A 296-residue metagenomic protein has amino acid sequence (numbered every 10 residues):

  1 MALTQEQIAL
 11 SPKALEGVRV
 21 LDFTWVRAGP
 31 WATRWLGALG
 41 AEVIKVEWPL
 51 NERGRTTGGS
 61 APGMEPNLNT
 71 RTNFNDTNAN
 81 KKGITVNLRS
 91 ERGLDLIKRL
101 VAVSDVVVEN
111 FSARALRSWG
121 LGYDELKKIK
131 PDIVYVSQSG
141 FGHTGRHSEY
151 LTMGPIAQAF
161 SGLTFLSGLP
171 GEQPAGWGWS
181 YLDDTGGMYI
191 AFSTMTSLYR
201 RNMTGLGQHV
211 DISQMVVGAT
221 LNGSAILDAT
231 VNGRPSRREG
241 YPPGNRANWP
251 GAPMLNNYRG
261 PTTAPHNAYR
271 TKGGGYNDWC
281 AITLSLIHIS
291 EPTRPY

Functional and structural regions predicted by a protein language model:
M1-L206: N-terminal helix-loop segment corresponding to the beta1-alpha1 unit of nucleotide/adenylate-binding folds
A2, P12, G63-M64, F160 (+3 more regions): Acidic, glycine-rich segments within the central catalytic cores of soluble metabolic enzymes that bind/position
